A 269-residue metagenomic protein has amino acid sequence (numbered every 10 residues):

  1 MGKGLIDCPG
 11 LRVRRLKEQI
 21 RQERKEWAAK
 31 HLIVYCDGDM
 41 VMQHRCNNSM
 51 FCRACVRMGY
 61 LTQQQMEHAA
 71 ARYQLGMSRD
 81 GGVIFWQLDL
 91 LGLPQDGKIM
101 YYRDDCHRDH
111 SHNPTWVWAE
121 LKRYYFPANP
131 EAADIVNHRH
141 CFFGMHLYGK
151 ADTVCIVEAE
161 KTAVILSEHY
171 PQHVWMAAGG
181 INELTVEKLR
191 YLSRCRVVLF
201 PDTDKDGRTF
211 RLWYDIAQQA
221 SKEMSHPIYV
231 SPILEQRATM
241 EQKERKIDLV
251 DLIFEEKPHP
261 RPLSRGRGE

Functional and structural regions predicted by a protein language model:
M1-G82, D104-E131, N182-L184, D204-K205 (+2 more regions): Non-catalytic accessory segments of DNA primases and related replication-initiation nucleases
C8, R14, Q19, Q64 (+5 more regions): Low-complexity, intrinsically disordered/propeptide-like segments
P9, D39, T115, E131 (+3 more regions): Intrinsic disorder/low-complexity detector
Q22-K25, Y124, H140, P260-P262 (+1 more regions): Positively charged, low-complexity intrinsically disordered regions
V56-M58, A133-M145, R237-I247: Short, exposed beta-strand "edge-strand" segments with a Pro/Gly-rich flavor and a Y/T-containing core
S78, I84-S193: Phosphate-handling DNA/RNA-contact segment within nucleic-acid enzymes
H107, A151-V154, E160-P262, E269: TOPRIM fold recognition
